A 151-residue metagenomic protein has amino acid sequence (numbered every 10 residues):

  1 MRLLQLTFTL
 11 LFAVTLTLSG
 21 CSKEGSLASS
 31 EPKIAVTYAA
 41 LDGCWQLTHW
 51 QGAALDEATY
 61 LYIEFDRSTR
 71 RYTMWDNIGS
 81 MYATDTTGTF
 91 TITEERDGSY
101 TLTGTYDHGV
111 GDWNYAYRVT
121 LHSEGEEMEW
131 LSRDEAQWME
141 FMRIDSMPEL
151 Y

Functional and structural regions predicted by a protein language model:
M1-F8: Bacterial N-terminal signal peptides that target proteins for export
T17-G20: C-terminal motif of bacterial Sec signal peptides marking the signal peptidase cleavage site
A28-Q46: N-terminal helix-cap/turn-to-beta initiation motif at the start of protein domains
L41-C44, Y62-Y72, E95-D97, R118-E127 (+1 more regions): Short, solvent-exposed coil/turn segments at beta-strand boundaries
L41-R71, T103-D112: Short, solvent-exposed loop/hinge segments that bridge or flank secondary-structure elements
H49-Q51, M74-I78, G104-Y106, W130-E135: Beta-turn initiation residues at beta-strand->coil junctions
L55-Y100: N-terminal glycine/threonine-rich, aromatic-flanked beta-hairpin/loop signature
A83-E95, W130-Y151: Edge beta-strand at a domain terminus
